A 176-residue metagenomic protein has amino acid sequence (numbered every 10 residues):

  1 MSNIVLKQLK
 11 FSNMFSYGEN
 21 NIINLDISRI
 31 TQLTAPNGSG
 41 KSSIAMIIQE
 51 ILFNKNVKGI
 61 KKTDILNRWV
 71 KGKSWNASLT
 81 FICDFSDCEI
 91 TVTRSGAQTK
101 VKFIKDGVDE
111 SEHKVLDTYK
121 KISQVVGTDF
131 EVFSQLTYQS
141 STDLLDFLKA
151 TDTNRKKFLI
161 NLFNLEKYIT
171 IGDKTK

Functional and structural regions predicted by a protein language model:
M1-E110: Extreme N-terminal "head/tail" segments of very large remodeling/mechanoenzyme assemblies
Q32, V108, Q135-K176: Extended, Lys/Glu-rich alpha-helical coiled-coil stalks
I44-I47, T93, D117-K121, N154-N161: Alpha-helical scaffold elements adjacent to nucleotide-binding pockets in ATP/GTP-utilizing enzyme cores
I51-N54, V125-T128, N161-L165: Conserved, well-folded catalytic cores of nucleic-acid-processing and energy-transducing macromolecular machines
V70, T128-D129, T151-D152: Residues that cap or delimit alpha-helices
L79-F85, L116-D143: Flexible, charged interface-and-hinge segments in very large macromolecular machines that mediate substrate binding
